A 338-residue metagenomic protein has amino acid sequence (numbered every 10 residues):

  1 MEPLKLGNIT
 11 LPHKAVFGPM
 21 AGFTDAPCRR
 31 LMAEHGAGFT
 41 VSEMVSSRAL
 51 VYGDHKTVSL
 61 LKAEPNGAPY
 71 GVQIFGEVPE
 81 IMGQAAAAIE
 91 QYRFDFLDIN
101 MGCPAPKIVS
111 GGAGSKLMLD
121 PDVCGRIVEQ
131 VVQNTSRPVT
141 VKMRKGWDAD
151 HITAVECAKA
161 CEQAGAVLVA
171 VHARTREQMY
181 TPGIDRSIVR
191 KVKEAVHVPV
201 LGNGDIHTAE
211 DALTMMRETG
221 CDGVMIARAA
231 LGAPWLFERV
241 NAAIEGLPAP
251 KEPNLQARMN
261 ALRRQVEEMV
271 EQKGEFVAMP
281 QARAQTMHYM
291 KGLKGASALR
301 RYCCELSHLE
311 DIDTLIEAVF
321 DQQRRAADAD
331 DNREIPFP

Functional and structural regions predicted by a protein language model:
M1-L4, L11, A15, A21 (+7 more regions): Alpha/beta catalytic cores of nucleotide-metabolism and tRNA/nucleoside-modifying enzymes
E2-G7, M20-D95: Glycine-rich, positively charged N-terminal anion/phosphate-binding segment
L4-V16, R48-P69, C103-G111, V128-T140 (+1 more regions): N-terminal small/glycine-rich loop or linker at the start of catalytic domains across soluble metabolic enzymes
A15-P19, T40-S42, Y70-I74, L97 (+4 more regions): Hydrophobic faces of well-ordered beta-strands that scaffold small-molecule active sites in alpha/beta enzyme cores
M20-G22, V45-S47, F75-E77, G102-P104 (+4 more regions): Active-site beta-loop-alpha junctions enriched in small/polar residues
E34, G83-A113, P121-V200, E218: Alpha/beta enzyme core
